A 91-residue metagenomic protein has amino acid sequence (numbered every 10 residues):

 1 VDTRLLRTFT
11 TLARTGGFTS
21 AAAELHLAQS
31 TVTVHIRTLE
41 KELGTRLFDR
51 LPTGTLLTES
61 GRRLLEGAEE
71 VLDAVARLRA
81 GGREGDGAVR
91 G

Functional and structural regions predicted by a protein language model:
D2-T8, Q29, G61, A68: The N-cap/first-turn positions of alpha helices within or immediately adjacent to helix-turn-helix DNA-binding domains
F9, L39-E40: Conserved amphipathic alpha-helical core elements
L12-H26: Short helix-boundary/capping micro-motifs
A23-E24, K41, R62: Alpha-helical residues within the helix-turn-helix
E40-L57: A short LG(V/I)-centered, amphipathic sequence patch enriched for acidic residue(s) preceding the LG motif
E42-L43, L64-D86: Alpha-helical linker/hinge and terminal dimerization helices associated with HTH transcriptional regulators
T53, G82-G91: Interdomain hinge and pocket-entrance segments immediately C-terminal to HTH DNA-binding domains
